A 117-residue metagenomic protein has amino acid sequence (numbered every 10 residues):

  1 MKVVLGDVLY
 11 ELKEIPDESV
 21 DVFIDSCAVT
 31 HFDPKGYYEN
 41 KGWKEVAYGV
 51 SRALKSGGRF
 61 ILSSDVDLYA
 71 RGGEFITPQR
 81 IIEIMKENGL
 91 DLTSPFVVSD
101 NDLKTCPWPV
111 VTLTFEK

Functional and structural regions predicted by a protein language model:
M1-E11: Conserved SAM-binding strand-loop segment of SAM-dependent methyltransferases
V4, I24, I61: Conserved Rossmann-like nucleotide-binding pocket used by diverse enzymes that bind dinucleotide cofactors
E11-K13, H31-K35, L68-G73, N101-L103: Short catalytic/ligand-binding loop motif for oxyanion handling, primarily in non-cytosolic enzymes, centered on
K13-F23: A short acidic, Gly/Pro-enriched loop at the edge of an enzyme's catalytic core that lines a small-molecule cofactor
D21-N40: A short SAM/SAH-binding and catalytic strip from SAM-dependent methyltransferases
Y38-R59: A short glycine-rich, Lys/Arg-flanked "PGG" loop and its adjoining helix->strand segment in the class I
I61-I84: Conserved class I S-adenosyl-L-methionine
N88, F96-K117: Core SAM-dependent methyltransferase catalytic element
